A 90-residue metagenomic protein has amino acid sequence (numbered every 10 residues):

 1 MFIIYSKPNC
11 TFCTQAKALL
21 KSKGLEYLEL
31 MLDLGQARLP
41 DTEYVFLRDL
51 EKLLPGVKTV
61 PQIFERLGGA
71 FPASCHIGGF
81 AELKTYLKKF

Functional and structural regions predicted by a protein language model:
M1-L32: Local sequence-structure signature of Cys/Sec-based thiol-disulfide redox active-site neighborhoods
C10, G35, F71: Surface-exposed, flexible loop/turn segments at secondary-structure boundaries
C13-T14, A37, I77: Loop/helix-junction capping segments adjacent to catalytic residues or to phosphate/diphosphate-binding pockets
L30-Q36, I63-G68: Short regulatory "switch" loops immediately downstream of catalytic or recognition motifs within protein catalytic
L32-V57, L87-F90: Thioredoxin-like thiol-disulfide oxidoreductase module
T59, F64-F90: Non-catalytic, surface beta->alpha helical segment in thiol-disulfide oxidoreductase systems
